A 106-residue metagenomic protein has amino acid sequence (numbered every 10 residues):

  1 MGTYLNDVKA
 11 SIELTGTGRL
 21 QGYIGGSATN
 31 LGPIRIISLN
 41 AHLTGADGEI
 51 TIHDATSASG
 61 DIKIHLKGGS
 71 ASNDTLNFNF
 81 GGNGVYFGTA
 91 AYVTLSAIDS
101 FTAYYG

Functional and structural regions predicted by a protein language model:
M1-G106: Surface-exposed, low-hydrophobicity beta-strand/loop segments enriched in small/polar/acidic residues
